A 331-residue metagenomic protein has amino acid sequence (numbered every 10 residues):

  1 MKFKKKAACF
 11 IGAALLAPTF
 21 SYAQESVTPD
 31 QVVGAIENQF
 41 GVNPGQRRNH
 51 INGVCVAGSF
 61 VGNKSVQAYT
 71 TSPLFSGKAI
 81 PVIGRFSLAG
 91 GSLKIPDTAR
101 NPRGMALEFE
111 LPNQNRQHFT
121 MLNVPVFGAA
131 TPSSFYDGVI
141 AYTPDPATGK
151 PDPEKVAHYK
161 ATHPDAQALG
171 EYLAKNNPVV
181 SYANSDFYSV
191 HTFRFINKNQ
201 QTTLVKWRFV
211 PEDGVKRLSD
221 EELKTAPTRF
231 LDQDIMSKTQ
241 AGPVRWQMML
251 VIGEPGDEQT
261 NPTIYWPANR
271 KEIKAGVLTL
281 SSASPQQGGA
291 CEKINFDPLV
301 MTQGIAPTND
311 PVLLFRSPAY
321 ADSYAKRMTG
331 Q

Functional and structural regions predicted by a protein language model:
M1-A23: Gram-negative bacterial Sec-dependent N-terminal signal peptides
Q24-Q331: Active-site-adjacent core segments of small-molecule enzymes
